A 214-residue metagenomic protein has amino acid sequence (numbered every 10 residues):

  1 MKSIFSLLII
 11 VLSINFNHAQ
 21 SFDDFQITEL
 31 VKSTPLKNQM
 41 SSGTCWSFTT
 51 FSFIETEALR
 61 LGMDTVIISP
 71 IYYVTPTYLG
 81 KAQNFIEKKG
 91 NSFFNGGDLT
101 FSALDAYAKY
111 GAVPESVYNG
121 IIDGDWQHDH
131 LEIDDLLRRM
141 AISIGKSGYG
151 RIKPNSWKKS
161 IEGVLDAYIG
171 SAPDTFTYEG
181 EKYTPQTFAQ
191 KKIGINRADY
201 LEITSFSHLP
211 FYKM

Functional and structural regions predicted by a protein language model:
M1-S21: Bacterial Sec-dependent N-terminal signal peptides
Q20-M214: Catalytic-core signature of thiol
